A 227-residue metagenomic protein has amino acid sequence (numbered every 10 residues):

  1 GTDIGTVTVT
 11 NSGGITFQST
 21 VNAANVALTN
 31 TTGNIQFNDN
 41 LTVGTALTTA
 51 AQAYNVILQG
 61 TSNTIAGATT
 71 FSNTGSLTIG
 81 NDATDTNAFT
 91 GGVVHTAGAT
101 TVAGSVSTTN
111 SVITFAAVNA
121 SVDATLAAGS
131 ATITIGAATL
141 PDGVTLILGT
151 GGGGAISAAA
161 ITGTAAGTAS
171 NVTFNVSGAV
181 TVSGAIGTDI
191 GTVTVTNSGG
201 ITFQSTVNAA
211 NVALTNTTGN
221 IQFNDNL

Functional and structural regions predicted by a protein language model:
G1-L227: Extracellular lectin-like interaction modules
